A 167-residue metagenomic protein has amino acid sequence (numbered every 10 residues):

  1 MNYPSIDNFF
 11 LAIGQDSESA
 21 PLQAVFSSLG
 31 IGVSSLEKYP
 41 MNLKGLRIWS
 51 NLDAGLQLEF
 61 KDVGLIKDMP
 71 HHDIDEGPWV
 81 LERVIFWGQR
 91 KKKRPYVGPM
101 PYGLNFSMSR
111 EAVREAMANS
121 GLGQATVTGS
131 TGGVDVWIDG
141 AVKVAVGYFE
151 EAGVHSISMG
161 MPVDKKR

Functional and structural regions predicted by a protein language model:
N2-N8, A12-W79, I85-R90, P99-M100 (+1 more regions): A cross-family detector of function-defining hotspots
R94: Short, glycine-/aromatic-enriched active-site segment of Class I SAM-dependent methyltransferases
